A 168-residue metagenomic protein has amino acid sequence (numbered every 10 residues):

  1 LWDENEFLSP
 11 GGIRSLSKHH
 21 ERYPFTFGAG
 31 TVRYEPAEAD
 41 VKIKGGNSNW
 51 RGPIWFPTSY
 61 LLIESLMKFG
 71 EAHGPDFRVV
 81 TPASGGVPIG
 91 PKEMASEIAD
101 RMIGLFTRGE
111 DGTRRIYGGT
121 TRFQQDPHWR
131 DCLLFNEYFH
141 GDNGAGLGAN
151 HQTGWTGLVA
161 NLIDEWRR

Functional and structural regions predicted by a protein language model:
L1-R168: Acidic, mature catalytic/reactive cores of soluble proteins
